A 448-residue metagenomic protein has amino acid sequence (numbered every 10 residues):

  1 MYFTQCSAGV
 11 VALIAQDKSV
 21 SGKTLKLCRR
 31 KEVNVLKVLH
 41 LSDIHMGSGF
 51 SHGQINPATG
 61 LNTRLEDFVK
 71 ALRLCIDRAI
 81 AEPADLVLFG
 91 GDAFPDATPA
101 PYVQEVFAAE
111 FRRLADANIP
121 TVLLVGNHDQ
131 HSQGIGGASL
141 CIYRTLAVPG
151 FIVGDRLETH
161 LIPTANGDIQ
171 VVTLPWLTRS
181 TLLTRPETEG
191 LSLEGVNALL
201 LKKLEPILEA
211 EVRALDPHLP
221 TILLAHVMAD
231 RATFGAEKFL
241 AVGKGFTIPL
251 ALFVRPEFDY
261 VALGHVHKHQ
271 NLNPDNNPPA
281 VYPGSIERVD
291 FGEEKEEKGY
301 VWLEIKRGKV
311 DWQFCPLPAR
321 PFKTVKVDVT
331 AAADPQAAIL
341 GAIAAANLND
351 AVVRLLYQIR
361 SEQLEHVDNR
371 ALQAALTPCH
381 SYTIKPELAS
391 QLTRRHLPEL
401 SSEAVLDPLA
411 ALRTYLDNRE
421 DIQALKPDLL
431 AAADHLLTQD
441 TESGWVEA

Functional and structural regions predicted by a protein language model:
Y2-Q5, Q16: Low-complexity, intrinsically disordered or signal/transmembrane-proximal segments
R29-E110, A431-S443, E447: N-terminal active-site segment of His-dependent metallophosphoesterases
E32-V33, I305-A448: Accessory, non-catalytic peripheral segments of nucleic-acid enzymes
D43, L72, D92, F107 (+7 more regions): Divalent metal-coordination and catalytic microenvironments
A84, D116-T121, N277-P278: A short helix->loop->beta-strand "cap" motif at the edges of active sites that frequently abuts
L86, P99, V106, V125-V281: His/Asp/Glu-rich metal-coordinating catalytic cores of metallo-dependent phosphodiesterases/hydrolases acting on
Y260, G264-K326: A conserved active-site cap/scaffold subdomain adjacent to cofactor or substrate pockets
